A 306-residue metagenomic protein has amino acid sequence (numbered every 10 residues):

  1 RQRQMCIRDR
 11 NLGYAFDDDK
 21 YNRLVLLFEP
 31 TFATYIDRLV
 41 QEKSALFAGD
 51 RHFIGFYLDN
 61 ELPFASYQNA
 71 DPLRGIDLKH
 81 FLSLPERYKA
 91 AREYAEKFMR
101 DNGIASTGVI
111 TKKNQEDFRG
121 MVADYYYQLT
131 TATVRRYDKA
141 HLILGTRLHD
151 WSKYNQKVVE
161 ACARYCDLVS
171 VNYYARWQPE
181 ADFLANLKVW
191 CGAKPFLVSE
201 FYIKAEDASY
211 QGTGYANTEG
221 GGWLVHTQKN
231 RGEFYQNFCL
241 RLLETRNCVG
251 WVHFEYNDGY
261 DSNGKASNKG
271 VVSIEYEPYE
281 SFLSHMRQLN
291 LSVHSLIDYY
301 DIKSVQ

Functional and structural regions predicted by a protein language model:
Q2-I7: Short, small-residue-biased leader/transition segments that mark boundaries at the very start of proteins
N11, D59-P63, L148-W151, Y174 (+3 more regions): Active-site beta-loop-alpha junctions enriched in small/polar residues
A15-F47, L187-K188, S209-C248: Ligand-binding grooves and catalytic loops that recognize ribose/phosphate and carbohydrate rings, and esterified lipid
L27, D50-A140, G145-K157: Polysaccharide-binding and catalytic clefts of secreted carbohydrate-active enzymes
F53-I54, N60, S199-F201, T218-V272: Substrate-binding cleft of secreted/luminal carbohydrate-active enzymes
S66-P72, A181-D182, A208-Y210, N263-G264: Short, solvent-exposed loop/turn and secondary-structure capping segments
L73-P85, F254-Q306: Aromatic-rich peripheral "rim/lid" segments of glycoside hydrolase catalytic domains that contact and position glycan
G108, D117-A132, R136-G220, Q236-L240: Glycoside hydrolase catalytic-domain groove-lining segments
